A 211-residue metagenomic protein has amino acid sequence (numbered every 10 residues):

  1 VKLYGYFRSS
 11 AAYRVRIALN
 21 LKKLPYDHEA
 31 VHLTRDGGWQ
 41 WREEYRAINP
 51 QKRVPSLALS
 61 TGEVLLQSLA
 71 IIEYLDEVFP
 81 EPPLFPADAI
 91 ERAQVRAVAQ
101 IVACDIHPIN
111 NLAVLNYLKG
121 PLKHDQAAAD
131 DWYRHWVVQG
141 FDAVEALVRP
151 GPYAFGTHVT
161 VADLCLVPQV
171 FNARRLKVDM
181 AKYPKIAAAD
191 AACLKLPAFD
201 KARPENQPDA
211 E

Functional and structural regions predicted by a protein language model:
V1-A128: GST-like domain detector, emphasizing the conserved glutathione-binding G-site in the N-terminal thioredoxin-like
L33-R35, A188, P208-D209: Positions that flank functional sites
P55-A58, A154, D200: Short beta-strand(s) of the beta-wing in winged-helix/HTH DNA-binding folds
D76, Q169-V170, R203: Active-site-flanking alpha-helical
V102-K195: GST-like fold's C-terminal all-alpha helical module
K119, Q207-E211: Carbohydrate-binding/catalytic loop surfaces
